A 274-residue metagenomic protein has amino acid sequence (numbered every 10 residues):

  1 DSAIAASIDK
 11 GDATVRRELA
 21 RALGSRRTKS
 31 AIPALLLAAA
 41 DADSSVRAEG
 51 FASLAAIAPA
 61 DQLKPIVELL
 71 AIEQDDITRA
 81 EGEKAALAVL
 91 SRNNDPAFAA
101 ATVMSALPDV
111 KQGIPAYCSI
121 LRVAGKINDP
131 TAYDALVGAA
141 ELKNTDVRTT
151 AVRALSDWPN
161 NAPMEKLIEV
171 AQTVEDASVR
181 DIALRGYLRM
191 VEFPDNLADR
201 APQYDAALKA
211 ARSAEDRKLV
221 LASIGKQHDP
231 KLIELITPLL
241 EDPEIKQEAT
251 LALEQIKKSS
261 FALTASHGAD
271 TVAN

Functional and structural regions predicted by a protein language model:
D1-D9, T28-A40, P59-A71, N94-P108 (+8 more regions): Amphipathic alpha-helical scaffolding segments comprising HEAT/armadillo-like alpha-solenoid repeats
A3, T14, E18, D75-V89 (+4 more regions): Beta-propeller blade termini and top-face loops
G11-D12, A42-D43, Q74-D75, K111-G113 (+4 more regions): Short inter-helical turns and helix N-cap capping residues of alpha-solenoid HEAT/ARM repeat scaffolds
A22-S25, S53-A56, A85-R92, V123-K126 (+6 more regions): Core register positions within helices of long alpha-helical scaffolds
S45-A48, A52: A generic tandem-repeat structural signature
I77-E81, F98, P115, S178 (+3 more regions): Residues within HEAT/ARM-like alpha-solenoid scaffolds
